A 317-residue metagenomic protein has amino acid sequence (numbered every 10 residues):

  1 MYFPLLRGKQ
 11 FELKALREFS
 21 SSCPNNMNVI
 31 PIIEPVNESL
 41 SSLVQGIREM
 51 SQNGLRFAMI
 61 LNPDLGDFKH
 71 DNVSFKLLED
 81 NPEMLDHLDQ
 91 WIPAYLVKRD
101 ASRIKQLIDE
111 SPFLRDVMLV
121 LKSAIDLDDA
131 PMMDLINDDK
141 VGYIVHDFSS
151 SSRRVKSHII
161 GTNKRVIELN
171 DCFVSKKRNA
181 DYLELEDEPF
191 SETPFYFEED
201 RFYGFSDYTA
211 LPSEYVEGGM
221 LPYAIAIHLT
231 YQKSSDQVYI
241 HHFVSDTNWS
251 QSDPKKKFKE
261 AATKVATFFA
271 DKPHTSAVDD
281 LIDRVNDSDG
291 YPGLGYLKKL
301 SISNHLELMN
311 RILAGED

Functional and structural regions predicted by a protein language model:
M1-M27, N37: N-terminal basic/disordered segments at the start of proteins
P4-R7, F57-P63, Q90-D100, D116-D126 (+1 more regions): Catalytic beta/alpha-barrel core
L16-S22, S41-G54: Histidine-anchored nucleotide/phosphate-binding helix
P31: Conserved, mostly hydrophobic/aromatic
P35-L40, P63-K69, V97-R103, A124-D128 (+1 more regions): Short acidic, S/G/P-rich loop/turn micro-motifs used as interaction or catalytic elements
E49-L114: A broadly used, surface-exposed interaction patch
A130-D279: Long, charge-rich C-terminal accessory regions
F269-D317: Hydrophobic, glycine-enriched assembly/anchoring segments
